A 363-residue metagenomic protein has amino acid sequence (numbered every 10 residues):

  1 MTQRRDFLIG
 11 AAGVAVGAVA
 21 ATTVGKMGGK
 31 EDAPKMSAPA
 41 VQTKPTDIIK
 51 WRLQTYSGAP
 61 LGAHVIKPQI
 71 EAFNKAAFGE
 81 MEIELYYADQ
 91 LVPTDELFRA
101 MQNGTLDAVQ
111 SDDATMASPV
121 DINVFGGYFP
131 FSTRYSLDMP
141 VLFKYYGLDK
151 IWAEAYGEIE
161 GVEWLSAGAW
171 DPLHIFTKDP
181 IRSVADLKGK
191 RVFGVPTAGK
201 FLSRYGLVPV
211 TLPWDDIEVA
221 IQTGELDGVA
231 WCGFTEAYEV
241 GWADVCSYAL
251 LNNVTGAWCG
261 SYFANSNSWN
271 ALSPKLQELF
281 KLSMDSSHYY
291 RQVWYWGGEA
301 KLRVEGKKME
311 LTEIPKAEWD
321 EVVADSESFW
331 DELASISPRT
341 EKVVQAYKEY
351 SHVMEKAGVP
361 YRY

Functional and structural regions predicted by a protein language model:
T2-D138, G157-E158, V162-Y363: N-terminal secretory/targeting leader peptides
S136-I151: A gly/proline- and charged-residue-enriched helix-loop-helix capping module
I151-G157: Short, solvent-exposed secondary-structure boundary motifs
